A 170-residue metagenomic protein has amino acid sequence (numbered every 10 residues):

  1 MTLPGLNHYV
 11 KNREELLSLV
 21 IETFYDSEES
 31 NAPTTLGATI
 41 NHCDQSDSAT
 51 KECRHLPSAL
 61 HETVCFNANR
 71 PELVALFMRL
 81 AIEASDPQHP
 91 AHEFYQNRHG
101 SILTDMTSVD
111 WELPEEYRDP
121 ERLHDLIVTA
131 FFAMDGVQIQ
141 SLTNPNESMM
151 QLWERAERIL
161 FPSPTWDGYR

Functional and structural regions predicted by a protein language model:
M1-L19: Helix-turn-helix
V10, R79-P87: Short helix-capping/turn signature of helix-turn-helix
L17, R54-H61, H99-T107, M150-F161: Hydrophobic core segments within long, regular secondary-structure runs in both alpha- and beta-rich folds
E22-E29, T35: Short, basic, alpha-helical segments at the C-terminal edge of helix-turn-helix-like DNA-binding modules
A32-L73, E116, P120, L126-A130: Hydrophobic alpha-helical connector segments
T35, T39, A84, S141-N144: Secondary-structure edge/capping motif, primarily at the C-terminal ends of alpha-helices and the immediately following
K51-S58, A68-E72, Q88-P114: Amphipathic alpha-helical packing segments from all-alpha helical-bundle domains
Q88-N97, L113-R170: Hydrophobic/aromatic-rich alpha-helical bundle segments in the mid-to-C-terminal region
